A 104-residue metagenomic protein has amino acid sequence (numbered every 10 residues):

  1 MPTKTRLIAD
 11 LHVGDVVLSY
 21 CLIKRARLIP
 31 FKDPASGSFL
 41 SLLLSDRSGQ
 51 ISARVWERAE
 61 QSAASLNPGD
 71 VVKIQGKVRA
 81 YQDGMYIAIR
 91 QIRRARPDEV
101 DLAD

Functional and structural regions predicted by a protein language model:
M1-Q91: Single-stranded nucleic-acid-binding OB-fold domains
G84-D104: Extended, charge-rich, solvent-exposed interface segments
